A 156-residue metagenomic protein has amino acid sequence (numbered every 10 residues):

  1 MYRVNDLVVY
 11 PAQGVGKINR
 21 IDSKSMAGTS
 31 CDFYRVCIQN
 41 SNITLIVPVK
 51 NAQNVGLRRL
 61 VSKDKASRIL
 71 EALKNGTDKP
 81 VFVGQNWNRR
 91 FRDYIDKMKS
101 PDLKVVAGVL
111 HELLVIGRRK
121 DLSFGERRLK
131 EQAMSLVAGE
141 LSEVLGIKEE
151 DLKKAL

Functional and structural regions predicted by a protein language model:
M1-V55: A positional/architectural concept
K50-L156: Charge/polar-rich, low-complexity and marginally structured segments
